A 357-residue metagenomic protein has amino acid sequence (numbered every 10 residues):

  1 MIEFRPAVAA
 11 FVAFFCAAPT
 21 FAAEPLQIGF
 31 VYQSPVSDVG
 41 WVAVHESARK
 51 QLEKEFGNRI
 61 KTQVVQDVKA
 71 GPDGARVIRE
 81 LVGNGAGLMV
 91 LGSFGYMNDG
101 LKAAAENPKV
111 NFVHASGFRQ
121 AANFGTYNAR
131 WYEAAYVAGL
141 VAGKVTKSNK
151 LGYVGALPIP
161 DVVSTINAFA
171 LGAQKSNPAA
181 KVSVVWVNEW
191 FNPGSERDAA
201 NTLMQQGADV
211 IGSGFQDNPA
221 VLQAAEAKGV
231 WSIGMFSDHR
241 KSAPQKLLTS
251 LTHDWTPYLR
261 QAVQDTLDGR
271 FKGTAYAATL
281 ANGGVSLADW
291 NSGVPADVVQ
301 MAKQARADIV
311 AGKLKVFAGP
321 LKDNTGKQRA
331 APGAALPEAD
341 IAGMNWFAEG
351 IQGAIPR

Functional and structural regions predicted by a protein language model:
M1-A9: Bacterial N-terminal signal peptides that target proteins for export
A9-P19: Bacterial N-terminal signal peptides
A23-R357: A residue-level marker of the well-folded mature domains of exported/periplasmic proteins
